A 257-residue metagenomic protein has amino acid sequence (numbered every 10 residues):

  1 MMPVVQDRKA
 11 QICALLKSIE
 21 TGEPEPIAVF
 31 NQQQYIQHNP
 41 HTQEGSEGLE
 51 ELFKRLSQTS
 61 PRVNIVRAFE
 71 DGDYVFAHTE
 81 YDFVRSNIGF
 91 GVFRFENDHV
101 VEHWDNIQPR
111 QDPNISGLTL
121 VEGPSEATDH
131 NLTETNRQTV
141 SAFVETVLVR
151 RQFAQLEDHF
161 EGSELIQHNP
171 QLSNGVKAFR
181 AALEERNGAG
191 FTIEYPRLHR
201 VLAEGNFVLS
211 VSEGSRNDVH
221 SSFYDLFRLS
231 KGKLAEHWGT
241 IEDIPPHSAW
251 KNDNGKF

Functional and structural regions predicted by a protein language model:
M1-F257: C-terminal and inter-domain tail/linker signature
